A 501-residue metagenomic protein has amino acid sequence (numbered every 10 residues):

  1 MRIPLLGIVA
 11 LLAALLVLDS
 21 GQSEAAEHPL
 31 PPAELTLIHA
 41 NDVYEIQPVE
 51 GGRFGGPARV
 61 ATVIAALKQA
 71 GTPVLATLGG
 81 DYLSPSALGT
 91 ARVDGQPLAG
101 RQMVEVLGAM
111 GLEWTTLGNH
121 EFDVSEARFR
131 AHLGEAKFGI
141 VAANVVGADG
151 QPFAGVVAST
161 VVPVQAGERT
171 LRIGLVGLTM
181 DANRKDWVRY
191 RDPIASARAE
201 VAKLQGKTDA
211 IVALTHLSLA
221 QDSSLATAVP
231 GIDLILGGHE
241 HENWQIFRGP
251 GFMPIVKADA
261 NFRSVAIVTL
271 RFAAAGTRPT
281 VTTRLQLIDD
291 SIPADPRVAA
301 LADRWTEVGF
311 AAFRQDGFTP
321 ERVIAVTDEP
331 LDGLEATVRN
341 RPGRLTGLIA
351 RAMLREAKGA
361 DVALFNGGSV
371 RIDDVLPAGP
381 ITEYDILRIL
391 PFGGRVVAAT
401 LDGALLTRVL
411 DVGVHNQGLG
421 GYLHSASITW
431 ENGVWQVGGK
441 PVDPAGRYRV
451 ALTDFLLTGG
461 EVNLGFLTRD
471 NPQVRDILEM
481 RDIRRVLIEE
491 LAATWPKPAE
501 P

Functional and structural regions predicted by a protein language model:
M1-P4: Positively charged n-region of N-terminal signal peptides that target proteins for export
G7-D19: Bacterial N-terminal signal peptides
E24-P293, R297, N340-R355, A363 (+5 more regions): Acidic, metal/ion-coordinating pockets
A33, Y44-I46, E50, S84-T90 (+2 more regions): Solvent-exposed loop/linker segments at secondary-structure transitions that flank or connect catalytic domains
D476-P501: Protruding loop/beta-arch "assembly-hinge" segments enriched in small, turn-prone residues
